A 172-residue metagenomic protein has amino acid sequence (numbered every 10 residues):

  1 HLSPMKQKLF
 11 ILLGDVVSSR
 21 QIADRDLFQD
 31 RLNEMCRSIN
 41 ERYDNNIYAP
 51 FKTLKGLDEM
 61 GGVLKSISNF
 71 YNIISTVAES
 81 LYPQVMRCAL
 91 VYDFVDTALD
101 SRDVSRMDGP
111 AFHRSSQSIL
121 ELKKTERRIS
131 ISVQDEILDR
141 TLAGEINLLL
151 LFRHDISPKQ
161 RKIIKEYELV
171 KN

Functional and structural regions predicted by a protein language model:
H1-N172: Regulatory and interdomain segments flanking nucleotide-handling catalytic cores in signaling/defense enzymes
